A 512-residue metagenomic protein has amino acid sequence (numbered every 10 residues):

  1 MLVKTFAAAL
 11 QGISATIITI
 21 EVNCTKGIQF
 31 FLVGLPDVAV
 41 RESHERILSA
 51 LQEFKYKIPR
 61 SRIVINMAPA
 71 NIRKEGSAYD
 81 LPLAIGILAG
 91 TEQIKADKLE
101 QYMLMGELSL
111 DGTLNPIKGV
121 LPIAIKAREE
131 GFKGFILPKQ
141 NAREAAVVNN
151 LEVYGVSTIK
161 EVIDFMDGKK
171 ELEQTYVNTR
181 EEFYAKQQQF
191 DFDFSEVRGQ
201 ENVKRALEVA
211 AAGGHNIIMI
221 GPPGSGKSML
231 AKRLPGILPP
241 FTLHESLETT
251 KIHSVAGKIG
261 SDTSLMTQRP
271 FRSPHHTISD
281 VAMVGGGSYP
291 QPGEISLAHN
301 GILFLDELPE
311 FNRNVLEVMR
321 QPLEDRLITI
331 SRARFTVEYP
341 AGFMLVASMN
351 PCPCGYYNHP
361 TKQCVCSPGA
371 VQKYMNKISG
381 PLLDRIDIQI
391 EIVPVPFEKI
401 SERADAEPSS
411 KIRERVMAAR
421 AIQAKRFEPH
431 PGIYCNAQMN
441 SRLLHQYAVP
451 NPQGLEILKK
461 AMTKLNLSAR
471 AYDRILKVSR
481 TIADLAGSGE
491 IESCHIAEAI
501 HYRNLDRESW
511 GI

Functional and structural regions predicted by a protein language model:
M1-I218, P222-S225, S331, A471-Y472 (+1 more regions): Peripheral, non-AAA+ core regions of ATP-driven protein-machinery
K26, I58-S61, K98-L99, G131 (+10 more regions): Short loop/turn elements that form and flank the Walker-type P-loop nucleotide-binding site in RecA-like NTPase cores
A39-H44, P59, N66-G76, Y289-P290 (+1 more regions): Basic, amphipathic alpha-helical bundle interface domains used for macromolecular binding and assembly
L110, L303-F304, E310-F311: Residues immediately C-terminal
K170-V209, G213, P240-I295: P-loop NTPase nucleotide-binding/switch module
M219-G260, D325: Walker A/P-loop
N300, D306-E307, V318: Walker B catalytic acidic pair
